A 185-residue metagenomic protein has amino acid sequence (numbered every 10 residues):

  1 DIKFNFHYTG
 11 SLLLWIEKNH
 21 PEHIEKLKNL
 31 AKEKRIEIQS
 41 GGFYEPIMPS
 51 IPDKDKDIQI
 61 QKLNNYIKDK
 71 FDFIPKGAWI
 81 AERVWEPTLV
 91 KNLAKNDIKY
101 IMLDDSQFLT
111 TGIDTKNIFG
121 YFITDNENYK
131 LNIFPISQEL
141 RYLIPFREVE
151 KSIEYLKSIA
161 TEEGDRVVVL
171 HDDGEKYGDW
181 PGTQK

Functional and structural regions predicted by a protein language model:
D1-K76, R83-Y142, V149-D165, G182: Catalytic alpha-helical scaffold of carbohydrate-active enzymes acting on polysaccharides/glycoconjugates
A78-A81, L170: Short, conserved catalytic/metal-binding motifs centered on acidic residues
E163-D172, Y177-K185: Active-site-proximal acidic segments at structured loop/helix or strand boundaries that coordinate catalytic metals
